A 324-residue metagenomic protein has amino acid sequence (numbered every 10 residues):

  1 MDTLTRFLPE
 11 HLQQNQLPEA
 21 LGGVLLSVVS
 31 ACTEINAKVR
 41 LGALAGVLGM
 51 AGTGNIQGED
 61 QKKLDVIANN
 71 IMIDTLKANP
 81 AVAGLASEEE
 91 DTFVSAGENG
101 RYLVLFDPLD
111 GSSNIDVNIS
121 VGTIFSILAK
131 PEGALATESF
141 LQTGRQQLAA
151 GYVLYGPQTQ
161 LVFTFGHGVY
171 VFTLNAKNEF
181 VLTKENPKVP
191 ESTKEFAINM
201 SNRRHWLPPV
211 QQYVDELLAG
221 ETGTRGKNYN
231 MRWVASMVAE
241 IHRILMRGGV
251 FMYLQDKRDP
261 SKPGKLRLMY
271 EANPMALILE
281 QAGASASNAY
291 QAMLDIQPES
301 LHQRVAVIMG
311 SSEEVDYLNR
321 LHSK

Functional and structural regions predicted by a protein language model:
M1-G46, T53-N55, V66-K324: IMPase-like, lithium-sensitive Mg2+-dependent phosphomonoesterase catalytic core
E59-K62: Alpha-helical scaffold segments that form or flank carboxylate-/histidine-based iron centers
